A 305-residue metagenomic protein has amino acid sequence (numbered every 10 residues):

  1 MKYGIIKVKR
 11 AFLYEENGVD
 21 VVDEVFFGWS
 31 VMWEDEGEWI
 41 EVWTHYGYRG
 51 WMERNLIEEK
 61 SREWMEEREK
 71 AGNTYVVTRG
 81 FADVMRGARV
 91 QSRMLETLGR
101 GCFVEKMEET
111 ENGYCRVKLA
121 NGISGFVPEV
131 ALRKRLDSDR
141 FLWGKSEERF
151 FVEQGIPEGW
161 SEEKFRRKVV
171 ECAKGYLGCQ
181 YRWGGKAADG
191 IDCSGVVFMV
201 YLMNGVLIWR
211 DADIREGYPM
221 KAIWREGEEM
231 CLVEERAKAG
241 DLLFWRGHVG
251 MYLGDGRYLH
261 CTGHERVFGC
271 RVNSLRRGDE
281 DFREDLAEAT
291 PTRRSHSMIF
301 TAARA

Functional and structural regions predicted by a protein language model:
M1-I5, R10-F12, V19-G37, W43-T78 (+4 more regions): Boundary regions of SH3-family modules and the immediately adjacent low-complexity/disordered segments in eukaryotic
M1-V8, W183, I214-R225, F282-A305: N-terminal non-globular leader segments, chiefly Sec-dependent signal peptides
V25-F26, A82, R86-R89, R93-T97 (+4 more regions): Glycine-rich catalytic cores of cysteine/serine-nucleophile enzymes that process amide/ester linkages in cell-envelope
G28, L98-V104, A237-G240: Loop/turn positions that initiate beta-strands
F141-I156, W160, M220-M230, E280 (+1 more regions): Charged, glycine/proline-rich intrinsically disordered loops and linkers
E153-G155, K174-G185: Short, flexible active-site loops
A173, G185-N204, I208-D211: Active-site nucleophilic cysteine motif
V206-R276: ...with weaker cross-activation on analogous glycine-rich loops/strands in unrelated enzymes
